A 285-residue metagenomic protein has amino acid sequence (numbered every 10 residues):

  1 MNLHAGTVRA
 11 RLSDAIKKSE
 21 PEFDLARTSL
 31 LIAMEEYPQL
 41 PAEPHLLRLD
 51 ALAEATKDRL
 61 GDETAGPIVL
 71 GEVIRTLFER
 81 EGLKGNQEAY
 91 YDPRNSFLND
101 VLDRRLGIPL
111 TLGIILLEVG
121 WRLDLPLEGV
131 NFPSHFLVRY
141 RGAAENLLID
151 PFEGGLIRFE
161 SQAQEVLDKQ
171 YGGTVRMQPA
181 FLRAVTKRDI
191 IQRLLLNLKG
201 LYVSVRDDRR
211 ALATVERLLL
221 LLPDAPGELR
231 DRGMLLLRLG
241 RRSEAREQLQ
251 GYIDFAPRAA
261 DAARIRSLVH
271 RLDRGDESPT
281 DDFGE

Functional and structural regions predicted by a protein language model:
M1-E285: A structural boundary/capping signal
